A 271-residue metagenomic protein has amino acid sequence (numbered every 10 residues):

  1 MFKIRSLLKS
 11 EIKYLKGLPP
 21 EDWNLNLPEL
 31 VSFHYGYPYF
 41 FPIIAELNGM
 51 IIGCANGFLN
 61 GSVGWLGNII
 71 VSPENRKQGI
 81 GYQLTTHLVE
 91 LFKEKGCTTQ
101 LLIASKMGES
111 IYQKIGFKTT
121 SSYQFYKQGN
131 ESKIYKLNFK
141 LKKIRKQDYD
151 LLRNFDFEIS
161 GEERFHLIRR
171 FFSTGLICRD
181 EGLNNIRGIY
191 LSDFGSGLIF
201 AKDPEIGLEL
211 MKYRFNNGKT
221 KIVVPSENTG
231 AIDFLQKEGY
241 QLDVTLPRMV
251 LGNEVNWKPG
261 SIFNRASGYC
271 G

Functional and structural regions predicted by a protein language model:
M1-I4: Extreme N-terminal starter segment of soluble prokaryotic enzymes
L8-L18, I134-Y135, R145-E158, K258-G268: A short, well-structured alpha-helix characteristic of acyl/acetyltransferase catalytic modules
I12, K16-S72, E163-K202: A conserved beta-strand-loop-helix scaffold within acyl/acetyltransferase catalytic domains
V71, K77-E90, D203-N216, D233: Conserved acetyl-CoA-binding loop-helix of GNAT-fold acetyltransferases
F92-S105, N217-S226: Conserved GNAT acetyl-CoA-binding A-motif
A104, S110, I115-I134, F200 (+1 more regions): Active-site/acyl-donor-binding loops of N-acyltransferases
G116-G195: Amide-forming acyltransferase catalytic core, primarily the GNAT-like/NAT-type and related acyltransferase folds
R187-V224: Flexible loop/N-cap segments at domain edges
